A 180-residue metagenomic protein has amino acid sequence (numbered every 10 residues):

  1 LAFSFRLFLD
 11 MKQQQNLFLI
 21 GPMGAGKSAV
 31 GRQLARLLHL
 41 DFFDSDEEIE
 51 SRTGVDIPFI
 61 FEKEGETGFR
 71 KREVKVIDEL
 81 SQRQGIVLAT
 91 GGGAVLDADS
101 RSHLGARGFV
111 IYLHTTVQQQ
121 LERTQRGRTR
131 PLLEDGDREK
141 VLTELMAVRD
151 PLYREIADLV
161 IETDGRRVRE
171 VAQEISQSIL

Functional and structural regions predicted by a protein language model:
L1-D10: Short, Lys/Arg-enriched N-terminal segments with co-localized hydrophobic residues within the first ~10-30 amino acids
M11-Q13, Q33, L37, R83 (+2 more regions): NTP-dependent small-molecule kinase module
L19: Hydrophobic anchor at the beta1->P-loop junction of P-loop NTPases
P22: P-loop (Walker A) phosphate-binding loop of NTP-binding proteins
K27: Conserved lysine of the Walker
V30: Hydrophobic positions on the alpha1 helix immediately C-terminal to the Walker A/P-loop
D44-G105, R130, T143, L152: ATP-dependent small-molecule kinase phosphotransfer cores that center on conserved nucleotide phosphate-binding segments
A106-D150: A glycine- and Lys/Arg-enriched "phosphate-lid" helix/loop adjacent to the NTP-binding pocket of small-molecule kinases
